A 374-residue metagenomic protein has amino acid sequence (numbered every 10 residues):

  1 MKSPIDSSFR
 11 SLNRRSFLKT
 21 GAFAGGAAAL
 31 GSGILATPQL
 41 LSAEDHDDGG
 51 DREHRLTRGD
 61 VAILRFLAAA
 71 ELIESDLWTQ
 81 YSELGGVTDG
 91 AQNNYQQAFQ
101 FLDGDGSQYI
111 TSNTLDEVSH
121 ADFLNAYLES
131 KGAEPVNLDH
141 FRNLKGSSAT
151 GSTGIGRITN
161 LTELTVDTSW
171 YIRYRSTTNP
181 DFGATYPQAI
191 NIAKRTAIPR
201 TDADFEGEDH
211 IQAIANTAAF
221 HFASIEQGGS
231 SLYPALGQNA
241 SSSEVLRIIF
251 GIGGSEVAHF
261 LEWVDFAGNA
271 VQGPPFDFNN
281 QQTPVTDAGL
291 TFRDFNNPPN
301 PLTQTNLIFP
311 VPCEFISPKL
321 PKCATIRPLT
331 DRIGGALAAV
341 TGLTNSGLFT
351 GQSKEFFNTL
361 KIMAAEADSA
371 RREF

Functional and structural regions predicted by a protein language model:
K2-S8, K19, F23, L40-F374: All-alpha RGS (Regulator of G-protein Signaling) helical domain and cognate RGS-like helical scaffolds
F9-R15: Twin-arginine (Tat) signal peptide motif
S16-L40: N-terminal export signals
